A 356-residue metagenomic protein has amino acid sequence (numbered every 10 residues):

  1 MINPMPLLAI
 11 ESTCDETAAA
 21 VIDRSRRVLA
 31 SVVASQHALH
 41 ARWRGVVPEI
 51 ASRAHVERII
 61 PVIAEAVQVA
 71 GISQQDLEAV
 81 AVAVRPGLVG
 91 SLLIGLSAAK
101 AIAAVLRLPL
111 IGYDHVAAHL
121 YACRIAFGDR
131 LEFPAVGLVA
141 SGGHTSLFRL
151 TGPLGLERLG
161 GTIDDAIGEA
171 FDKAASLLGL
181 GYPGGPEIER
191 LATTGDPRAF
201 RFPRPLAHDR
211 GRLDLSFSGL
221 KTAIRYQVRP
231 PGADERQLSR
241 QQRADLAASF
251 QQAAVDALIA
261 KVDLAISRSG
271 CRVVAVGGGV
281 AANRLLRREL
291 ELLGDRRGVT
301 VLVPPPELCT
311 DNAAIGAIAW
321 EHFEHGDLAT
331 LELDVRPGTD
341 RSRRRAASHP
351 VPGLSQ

Functional and structural regions predicted by a protein language model:
I2-M5, Y113-V136, A319: Conserved phosphate-binding catalytic cores of ATP/NTP-utilizing and phosphoryl-transfer enzymes
M5-P86, S97, H119, R240 (+1 more regions): N-terminal beta-alpha supersecondary unit
T17-D23, G137-V139, T145-R149: Short beta-strand scaffold segments in enzyme catalytic cores
V82-L108, I125, R284-L293: Short Gly/Thr/Asp-enriched flexible loops that form oxyanion-binding sites at enzyme active sites
G112-Y113, E291-I315: Conserved phosphate-binding/catalytic loops in two-lobed NTP-binding clefts
G152-T194, K221-T222, Y226-P231: Glycine-rich phosphate-binding loop plus the immediately following alpha-helix
R190-V274, L285-R296, D327, R343-Q356: A contiguous, well-structured pocket-lining segment that forms one wall/lid of small-molecule binding clefts in soluble
P304-R343: Glycine-rich phosphate-binding/hydrolytic loop that grips phosphoryl groups
